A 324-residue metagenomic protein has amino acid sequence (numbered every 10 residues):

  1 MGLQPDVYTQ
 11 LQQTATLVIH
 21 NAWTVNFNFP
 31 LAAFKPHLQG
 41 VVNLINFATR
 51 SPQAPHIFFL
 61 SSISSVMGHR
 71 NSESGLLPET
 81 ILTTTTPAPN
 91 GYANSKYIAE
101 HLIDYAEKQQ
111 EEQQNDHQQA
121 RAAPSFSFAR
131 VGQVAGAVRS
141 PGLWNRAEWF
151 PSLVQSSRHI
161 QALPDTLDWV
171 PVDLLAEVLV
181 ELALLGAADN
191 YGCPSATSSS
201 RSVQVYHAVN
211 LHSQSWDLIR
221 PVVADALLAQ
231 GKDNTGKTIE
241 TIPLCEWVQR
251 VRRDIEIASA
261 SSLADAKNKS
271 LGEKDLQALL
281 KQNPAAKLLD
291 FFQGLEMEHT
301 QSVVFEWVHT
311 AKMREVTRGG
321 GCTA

Functional and structural regions predicted by a protein language model:
M1-A15: Conserved Rossmann-fold cofactor-binding substructure of NAD(P)-dependent oxidoreductases
Q13-T14, I45-H56, A106-Q113, Q119-P124 (+3 more regions): Secondary-structure transition/capping motifs at alpha-helix termini and the adjoining loop/turn into the next element
L17-N21, N28-A32, Q39-N94, Q109-Q119 (+1 more regions): Conserved Rossmann-fold NAD(P)-dependent oxidoreductase catalytic core, especially the SDR/UDP-sugar
G40-L44, S95-I103, L153: Conserved catalytic Lys-bearing alpha helix of Rossmann-like short-chain dehydrogenase/reductases
S72-L76, G91, D104-A187, H212 (+1 more regions): NAD(P)-dependent short-chain dehydrogenase/reductase
L182-G294: Mid/C-terminal beta-alpha module of Rossmann-like enzyme folds, strongest in SDR-family dehydrogenases/epimerases
T300, V304-A324: Amphipathic terminal alpha-helices
